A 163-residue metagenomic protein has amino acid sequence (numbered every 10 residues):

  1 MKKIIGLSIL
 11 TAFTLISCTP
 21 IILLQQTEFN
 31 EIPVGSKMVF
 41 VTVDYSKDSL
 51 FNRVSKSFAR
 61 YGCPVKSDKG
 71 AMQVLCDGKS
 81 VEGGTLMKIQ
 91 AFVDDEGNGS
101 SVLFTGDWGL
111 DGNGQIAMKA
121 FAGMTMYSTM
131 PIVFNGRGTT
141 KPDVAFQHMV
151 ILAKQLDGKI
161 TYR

Functional and structural regions predicted by a protein language model:
M1-C18: Sec-dependent bacterial lipoprotein signal peptides
T19-R163: Ser/Thr-rich, low-complexity intrinsically disordered terminal regions
